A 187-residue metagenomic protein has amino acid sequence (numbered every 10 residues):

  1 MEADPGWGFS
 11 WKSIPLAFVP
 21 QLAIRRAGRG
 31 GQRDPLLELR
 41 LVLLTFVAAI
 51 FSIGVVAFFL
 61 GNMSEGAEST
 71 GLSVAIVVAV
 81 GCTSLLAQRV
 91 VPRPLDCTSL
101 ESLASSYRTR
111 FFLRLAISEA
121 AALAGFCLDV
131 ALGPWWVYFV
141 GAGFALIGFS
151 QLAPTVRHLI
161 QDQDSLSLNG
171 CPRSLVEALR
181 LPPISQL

Functional and structural regions predicted by a protein language model:
E2-R26, P182: Short, charged cytosolic
R25-P35: Cytosolic juxtamembrane amphipathic/interface segments immediately preceding and feeding into a transmembrane helix
L37-L60: The first (N-terminal) embedded transmembrane alpha-helix
G66-L72, P134-G141: Short, aromatic-rich membrane-interface segments at the entry and exit of alpha-helical transmembrane domains
E68-C82: Alpha-helical transmembrane segments
V77, G81, A142-L187: Short terminal or interdomain "cap/linker" segment that borders an active site or interface and mediates
Q88-S106: Membrane-helix interface/capping segments
R108-G133: C-terminal halves and exits of single transmembrane alpha-helices
